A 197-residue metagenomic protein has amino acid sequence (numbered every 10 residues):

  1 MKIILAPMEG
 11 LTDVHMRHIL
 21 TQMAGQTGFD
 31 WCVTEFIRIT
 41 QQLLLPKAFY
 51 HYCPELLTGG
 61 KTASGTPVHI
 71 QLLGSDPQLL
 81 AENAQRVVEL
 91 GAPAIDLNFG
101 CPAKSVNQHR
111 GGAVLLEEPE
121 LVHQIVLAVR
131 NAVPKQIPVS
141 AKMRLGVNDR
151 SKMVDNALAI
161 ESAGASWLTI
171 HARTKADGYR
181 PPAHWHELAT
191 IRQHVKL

Functional and structural regions predicted by a protein language model:
M1-L197: Flavin-dependent oxidoreductase catalytic cores
